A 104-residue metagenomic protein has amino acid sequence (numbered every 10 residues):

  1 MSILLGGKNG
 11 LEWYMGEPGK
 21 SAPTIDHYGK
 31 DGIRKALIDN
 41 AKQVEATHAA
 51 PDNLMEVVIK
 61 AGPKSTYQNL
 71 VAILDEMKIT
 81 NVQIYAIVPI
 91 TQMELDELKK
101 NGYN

Functional and structural regions predicted by a protein language model:
M1-N104: Long, low-hydrophobicity, acidic/polar, solvent-exposed interaction domains
